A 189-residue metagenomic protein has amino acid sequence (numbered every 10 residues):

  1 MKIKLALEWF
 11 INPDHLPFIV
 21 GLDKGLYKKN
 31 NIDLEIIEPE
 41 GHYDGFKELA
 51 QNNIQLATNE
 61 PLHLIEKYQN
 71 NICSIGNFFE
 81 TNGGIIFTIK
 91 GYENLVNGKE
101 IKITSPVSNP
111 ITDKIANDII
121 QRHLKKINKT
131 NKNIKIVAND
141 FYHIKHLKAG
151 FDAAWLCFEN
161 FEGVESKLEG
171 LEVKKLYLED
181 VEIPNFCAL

Functional and structural regions predicted by a protein language model:
K2-A138, K148, A153-N160, K175-L176: Short, glycine-/small- and polar/acidic-enriched structural segments that line small-molecule recognition paths
P61, Y142-H143, F151-L189: Pocket-lining segment of extracytoplasmic ligand-binding domains
